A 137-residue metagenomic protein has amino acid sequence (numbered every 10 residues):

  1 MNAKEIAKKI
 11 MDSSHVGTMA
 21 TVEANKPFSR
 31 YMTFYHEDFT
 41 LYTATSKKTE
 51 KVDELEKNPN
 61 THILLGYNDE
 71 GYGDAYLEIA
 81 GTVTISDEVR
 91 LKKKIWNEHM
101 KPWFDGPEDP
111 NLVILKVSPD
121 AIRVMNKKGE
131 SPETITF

Functional and structural regions predicted by a protein language model:
M1-G17, T136-F137: Extreme N-terminal tail/first-helix region
N2-K4, K48-T49, E98-M100: Charged, amphipathic alpha-helical segments
S13-T18, I95-H99: Short Pro/Gly-enriched beta-strand edge/turn motifs at strand-loop
S14-K48, L55, H62-Y67, A75-E78: Short beta-strand segments
T40-L41, N60, T82, A121: Structural motif
T49-K51, E70, E130-P132: Short, surface-exposed beta-strand-loop junctions and turns on beta-sheet-rich folds
E54-T61, N97, K101: Short, intrinsically disordered, mixed-charge
A75-F137: Charged, gly/pro-rich active-site loop segments
